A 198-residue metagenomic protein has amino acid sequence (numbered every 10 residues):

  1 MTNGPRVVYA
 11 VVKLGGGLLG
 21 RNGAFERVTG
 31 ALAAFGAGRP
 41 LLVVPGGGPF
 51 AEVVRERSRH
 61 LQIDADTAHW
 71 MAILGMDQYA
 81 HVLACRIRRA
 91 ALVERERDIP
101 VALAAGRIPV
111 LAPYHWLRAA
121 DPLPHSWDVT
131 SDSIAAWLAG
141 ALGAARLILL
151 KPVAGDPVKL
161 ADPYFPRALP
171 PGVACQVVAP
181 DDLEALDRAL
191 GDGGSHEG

Functional and structural regions predicted by a protein language model:
M1-G193: Nucleotide/pyrophosphate-binding catalytic subdomain
